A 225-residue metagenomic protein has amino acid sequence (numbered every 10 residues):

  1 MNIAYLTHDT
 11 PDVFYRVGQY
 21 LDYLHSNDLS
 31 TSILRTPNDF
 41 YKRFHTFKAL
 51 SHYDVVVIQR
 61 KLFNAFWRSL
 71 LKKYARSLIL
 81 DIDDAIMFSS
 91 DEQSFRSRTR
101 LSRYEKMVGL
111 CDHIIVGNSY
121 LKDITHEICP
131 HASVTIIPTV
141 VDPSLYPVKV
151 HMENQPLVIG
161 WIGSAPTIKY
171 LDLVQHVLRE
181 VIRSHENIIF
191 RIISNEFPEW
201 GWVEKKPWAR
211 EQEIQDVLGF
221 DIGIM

Functional and structural regions predicted by a protein language model:
M1-I58: N-terminal pre-catalytic "stem/leader" segment of glycosyltransferase-like enzymes
H8, F14, V56-Y74, Q175: An aromatic- and histidine-rich active-site surface loop
D9-Y23, N27, D142-V148, M152-G219: Conserved catalytic-core segment of nucleotide-activated headgroup transferases in glycan assembly
F44-H52, F66, L70-K73, I86 (+1 more regions): Membrane-proximal helix-turn-helix segments that form the acceptor-binding/catalytic region of lipid-linked
V56, K72-S89: Active-site proximal beta-strand in glycosyltransferases
V56-V57, G109-N118, T135: A short beta-strand/loop micro-motif in the catalytic core of glycosyltransferases that engages the nucleotide-sugar
D112, V217-M225: Acidic donor-binding loop of glycosyltransferase active sites
Y120, V140: Carbohydrate-associated surface elements
